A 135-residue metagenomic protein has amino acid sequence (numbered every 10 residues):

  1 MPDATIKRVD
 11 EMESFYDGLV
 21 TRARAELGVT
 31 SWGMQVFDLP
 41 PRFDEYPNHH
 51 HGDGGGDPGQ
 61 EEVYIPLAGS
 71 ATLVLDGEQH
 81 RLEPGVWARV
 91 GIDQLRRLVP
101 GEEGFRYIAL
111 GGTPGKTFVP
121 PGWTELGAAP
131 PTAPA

Functional and structural regions predicted by a protein language model:
M1-P40, Y46, P120-A135: A short, N-terminal "cap"/entry segment at the start of jelly-roll beta-barrel domains of the cupin/DSBH fold
G28, H49, G54-D57: Short loop/turn motifs at secondary-structure junctions and domain boundaries
S31-G33, Q60, G104: A structure-centric signal for secondary-structure junctions around beta-strands
V36-P40, G55-V74: Short, conserved beta-strand element in jelly-roll/cupin
P47, L73-V74, V90, R96-G101: Short beta-strand His + acidic residue motifs that chelate non-heme Fe in jelly-roll/DSBH and cupin folds
V63, S70-T72, Q79, L95 (+1 more regions): Structural motif
G77-D93: Short acidic-glycine-tyrosine-enriched beta hairpin
V99-A135: Double-stranded beta-helix
